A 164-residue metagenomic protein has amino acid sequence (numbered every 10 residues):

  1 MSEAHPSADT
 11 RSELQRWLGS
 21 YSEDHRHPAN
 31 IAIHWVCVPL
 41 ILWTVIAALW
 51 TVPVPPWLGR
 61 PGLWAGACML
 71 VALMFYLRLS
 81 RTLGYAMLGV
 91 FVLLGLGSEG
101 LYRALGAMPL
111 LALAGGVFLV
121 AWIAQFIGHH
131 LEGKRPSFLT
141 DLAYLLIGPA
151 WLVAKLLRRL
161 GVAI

Functional and structural regions predicted by a protein language model:
S2-D24, P28, H130-I164: Membrane-proximal soluble regions of multi-pass membrane proteins
S2-D9, V36, L40-W43, A48 (+3 more regions): Hydrophobic alpha-helical transmembrane segments
L18-P39, V45-A47, A72-T82, L131 (+1 more regions): Membrane interfacial helix-start motif at the N-side
T44-I46, A67-F75, F91-S98: Hydrophobic, membrane-inserted alpha-helices
T51-G66, L111-G116: Structural signature of hydrophobic alpha-helical transmembrane segments
R60, M108-L113, R135-A143: Non-cytosolic membrane-interface motifs at loop->transmembrane helix junctions
M74-T82, G97-A107, I123-E132, A150-A154: Juxtamembrane membrane-interface segments at transmembrane alpha-helix termini
G84-L93, T140-L142: Cytoplasmic-side transmembrane-helix entry/capping segments in multi-pass membrane proteins
